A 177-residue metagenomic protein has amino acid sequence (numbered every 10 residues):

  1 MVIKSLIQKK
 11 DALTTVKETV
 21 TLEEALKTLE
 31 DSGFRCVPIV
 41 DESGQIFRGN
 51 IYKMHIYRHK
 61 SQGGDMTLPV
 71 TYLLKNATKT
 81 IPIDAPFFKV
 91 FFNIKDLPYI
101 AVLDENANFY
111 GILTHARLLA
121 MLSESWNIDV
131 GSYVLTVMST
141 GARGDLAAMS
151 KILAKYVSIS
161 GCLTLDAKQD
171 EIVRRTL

Functional and structural regions predicted by a protein language model:
M1-L13, M66-T78, V130-L135: Bateman (tandem CBS) regulatory domains
M1-S43, G49-Q62: Basic, Lys/Arg-rich alpha-helical nucleic-acid-recognition elements, primarily the DNA-binding modules of transcription
T15-F34, V40-D41, K79-L97, L103-E105 (+3 more regions): The conserved cystathionine-beta-synthase
G33, D65-M66, D96, D129-G131 (+1 more regions): Short flexible coil/turn linkers enriched for glycine and charged/polar residues that connect secondary-structure
F34, P38, I46-Q62, T78-K79 (+2 more regions): Short beta->alpha transition motifs characteristic of CBS
Y57-N93: Charge-rich, low-complexity segments
E105-I112, L163-L165: Sensory/regulatory domains in signal-transduction proteins
W126-L177: A conserved regulatory-domain signal marking ACT and ACT-like small-molecule sensing domains and adjacent regulatory
